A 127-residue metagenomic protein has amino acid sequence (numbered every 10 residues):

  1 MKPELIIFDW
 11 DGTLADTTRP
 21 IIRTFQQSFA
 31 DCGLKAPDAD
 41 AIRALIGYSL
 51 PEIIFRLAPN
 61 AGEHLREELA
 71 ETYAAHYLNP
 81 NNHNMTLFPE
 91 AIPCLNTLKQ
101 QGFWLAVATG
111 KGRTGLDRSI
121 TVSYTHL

Functional and structural regions predicted by a protein language model:
K2-A44: Active-site neighborhood of HAD-like aspartate-dependent phosphohydrolases
I22, G47, P51, I92 (+1 more regions): Alpha-helix N-cap/helix-start and coil->helix boundary motif
S28-F29, S49-E63, S119: Helix-loop "lid/cap" segments that line or gate small-molecule binding pockets
F55-P93: Metal-dependent phosphoesterase signature
N79-V107, R113-R118: Short, acidic loop-to-helix structural element flanking the phosphoryl-transfer center in phosphate-processing enzymes
T125-H126: Conserved small/polar residues in nucleotide/adenosyl-binding loops
